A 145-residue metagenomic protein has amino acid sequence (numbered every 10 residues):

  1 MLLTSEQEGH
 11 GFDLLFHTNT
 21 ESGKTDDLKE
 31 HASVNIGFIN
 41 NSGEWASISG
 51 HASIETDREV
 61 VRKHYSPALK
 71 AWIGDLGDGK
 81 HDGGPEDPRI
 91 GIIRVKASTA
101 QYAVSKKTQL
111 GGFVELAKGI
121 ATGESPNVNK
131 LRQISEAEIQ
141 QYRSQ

Functional and structural regions predicted by a protein language model:
M1-D13: N-terminal structural module
L2, S47-S49, L131-Q133: Well-ordered beta-strand positions in beta-sheet-rich domains
E6, G37-I39, A103: A generic structural motif
D13, S33, H51, T99-Q101: Structural motif
F16-N19, I39: Short His-Asn-centered micro-motif
T20-E21, S42, S98: A generic "binding-loop/recognition-motif" signal
K24-I93: Short, structured beta-strand-loop surface elements
G83-Q145: C-terminal edge-of-domain segments
